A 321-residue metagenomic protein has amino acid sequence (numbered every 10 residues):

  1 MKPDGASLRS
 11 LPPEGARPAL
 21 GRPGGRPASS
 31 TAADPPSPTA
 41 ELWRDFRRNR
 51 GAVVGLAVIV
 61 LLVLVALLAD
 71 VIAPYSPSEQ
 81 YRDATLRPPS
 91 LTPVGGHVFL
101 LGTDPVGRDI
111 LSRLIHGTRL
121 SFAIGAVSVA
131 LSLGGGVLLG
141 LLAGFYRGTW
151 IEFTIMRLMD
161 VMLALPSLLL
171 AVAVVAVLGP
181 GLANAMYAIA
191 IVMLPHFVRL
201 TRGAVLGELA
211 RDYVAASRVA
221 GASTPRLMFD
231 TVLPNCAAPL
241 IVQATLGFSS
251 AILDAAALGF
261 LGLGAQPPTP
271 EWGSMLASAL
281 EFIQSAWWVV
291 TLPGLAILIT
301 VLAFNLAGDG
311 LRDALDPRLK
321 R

Functional and structural regions predicted by a protein language model:
M1-P38, K320-R321: ABC-family P-loop ATPase nucleotide-binding domain
K2-P3, S30-S78, L158, M162 (+1 more regions): N-terminal signal-anchor/first transmembrane alpha helix
P3-R17, V65-T103, L261-T269: Hydrophobic alpha-helical transmembrane segments of membrane transport/permease proteins and related membrane-embedded
P23-L42, G96-I110, R147-G148, P225-F229 (+1 more regions): Short, membrane-interfacial amphipathic segments enriched in basic
D45, I72, L100-T103, F282 (+1 more regions): Residue-level signal for helical boundary/lining positions with a hydrophobic bias
V53, F99, S249: Conserved beta-strand and immediately adjacent loop positions that scaffold enzyme active sites
V106-R321: Alpha-helical transmembrane segments of integral membrane proteins, especially multi-pass inner/plasma-membrane
